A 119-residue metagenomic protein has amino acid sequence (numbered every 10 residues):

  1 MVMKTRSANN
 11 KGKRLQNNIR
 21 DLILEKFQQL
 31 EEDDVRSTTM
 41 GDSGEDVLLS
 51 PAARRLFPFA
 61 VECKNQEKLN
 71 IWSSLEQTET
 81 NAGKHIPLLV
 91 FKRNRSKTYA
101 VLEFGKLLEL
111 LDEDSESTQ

Functional and structural regions predicted by a protein language model:
M1-Q119: Catalytic phosphate/metal-binding cores of nucleic-acid and nucleotide-processing enzymes, i.e., regions that mediate
